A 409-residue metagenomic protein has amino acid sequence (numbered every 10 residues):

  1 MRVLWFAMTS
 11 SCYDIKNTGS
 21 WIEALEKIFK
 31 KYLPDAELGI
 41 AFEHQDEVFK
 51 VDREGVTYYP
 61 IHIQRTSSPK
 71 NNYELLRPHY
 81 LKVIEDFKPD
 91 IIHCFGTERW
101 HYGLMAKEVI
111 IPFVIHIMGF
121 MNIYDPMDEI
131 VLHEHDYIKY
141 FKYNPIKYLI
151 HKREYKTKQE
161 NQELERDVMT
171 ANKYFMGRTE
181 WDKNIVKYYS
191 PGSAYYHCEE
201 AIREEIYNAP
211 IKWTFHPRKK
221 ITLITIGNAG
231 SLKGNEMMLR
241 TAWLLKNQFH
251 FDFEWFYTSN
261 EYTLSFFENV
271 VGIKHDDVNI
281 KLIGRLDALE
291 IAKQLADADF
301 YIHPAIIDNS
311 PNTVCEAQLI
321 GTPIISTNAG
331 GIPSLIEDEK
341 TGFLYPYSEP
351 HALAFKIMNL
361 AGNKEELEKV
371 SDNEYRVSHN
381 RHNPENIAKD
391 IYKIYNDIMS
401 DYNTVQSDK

Functional and structural regions predicted by a protein language model:
M1-E47, D52-T57, W243-L245: N-terminal subdomain of nucleotide-sugar transferases
L4, M176, T214-K233, L239-A242: Conserved donor-binding/catalytic core segment of Leloir-type glycosyltransferases
Y137-F175, K183-N184, Y188-Y189: Membrane-proximal helix-turn-helix segments that form the acceptor-binding/catalytic region of lipid-linked
I226, D252-E268, L282-G284: Glycosyltransferase donor-sugar binding loop
F267-L289: Nucleotide-activated donor-binding/catalytic signature segment of Leloir-type glycosyltransferases, i.e., the conserved
I306: Aromatic "clamp/platform" in nucleotide-sugar-dependent glycosyltransferases that forms part of the donor/acceptor
P323-S326: Short hydrophobic beta-strand element within catalytic cores of glycosyltransferases and related nucleotide-activated
D338-E339, F343-P350, N359-K364: Conserved acidic donor-binding segment of nucleotide-sugar-dependent glycosyltransferases
